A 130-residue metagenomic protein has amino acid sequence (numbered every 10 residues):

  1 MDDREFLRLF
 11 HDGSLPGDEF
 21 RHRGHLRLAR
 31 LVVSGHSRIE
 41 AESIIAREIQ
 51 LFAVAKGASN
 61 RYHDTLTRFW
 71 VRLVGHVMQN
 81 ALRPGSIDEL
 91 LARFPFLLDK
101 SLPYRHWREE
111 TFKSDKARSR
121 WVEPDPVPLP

Functional and structural regions predicted by a protein language model:
D2-L7, I44-E48: Short amphipathic alpha-helical segments, especially helix-boundary/capping motifs
D3-G17: Metal- and O2-centered redox machinery and metal/ROS homeostasis
G13-R83: Conserved, aromatic- and glycine-enriched, well-ordered alpha/beta core segments that occur as contiguous structural
H63-P130: A charged, amphipathic interaction segment
